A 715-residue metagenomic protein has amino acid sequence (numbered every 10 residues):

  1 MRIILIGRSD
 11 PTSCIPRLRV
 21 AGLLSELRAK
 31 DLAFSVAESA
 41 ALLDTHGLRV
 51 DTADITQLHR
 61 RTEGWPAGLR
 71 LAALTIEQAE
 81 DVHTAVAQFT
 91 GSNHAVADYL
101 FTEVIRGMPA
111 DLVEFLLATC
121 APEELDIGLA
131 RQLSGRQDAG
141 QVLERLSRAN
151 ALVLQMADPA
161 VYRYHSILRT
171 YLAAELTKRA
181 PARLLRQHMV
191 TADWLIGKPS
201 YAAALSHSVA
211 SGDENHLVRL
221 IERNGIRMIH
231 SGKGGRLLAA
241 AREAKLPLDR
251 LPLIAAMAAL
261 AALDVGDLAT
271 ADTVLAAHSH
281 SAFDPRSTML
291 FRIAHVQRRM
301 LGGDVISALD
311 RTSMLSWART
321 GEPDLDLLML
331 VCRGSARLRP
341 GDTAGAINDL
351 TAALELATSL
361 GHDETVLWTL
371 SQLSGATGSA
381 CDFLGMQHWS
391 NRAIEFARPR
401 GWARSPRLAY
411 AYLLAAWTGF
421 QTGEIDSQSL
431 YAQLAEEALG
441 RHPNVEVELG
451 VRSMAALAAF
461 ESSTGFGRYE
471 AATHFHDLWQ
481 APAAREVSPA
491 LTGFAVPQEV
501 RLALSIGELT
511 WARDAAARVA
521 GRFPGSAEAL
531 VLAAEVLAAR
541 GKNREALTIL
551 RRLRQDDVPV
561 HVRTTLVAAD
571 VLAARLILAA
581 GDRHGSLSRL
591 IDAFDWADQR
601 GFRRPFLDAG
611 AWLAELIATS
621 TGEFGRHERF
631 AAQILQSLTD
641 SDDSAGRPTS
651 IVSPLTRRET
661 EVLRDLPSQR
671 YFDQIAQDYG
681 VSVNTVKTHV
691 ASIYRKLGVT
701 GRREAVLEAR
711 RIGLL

Functional and structural regions predicted by a protein language model:
M1-R61, P66-T75, E80, A95-A97 (+1 more regions): Alpha-helical sensor/transducer elements of the RecA-like P-loop NTPase core
R8-S9, C14-R17, A53-I55, A97-E175 (+2 more regions): C-terminal boundary/linker of central alpha/beta nucleotide-binding cores
R148, G225, D272-A282, T312-G321 (+7 more regions): Amphipathic alpha-helical segments of tetratricopeptide repeats
A157, A180, G197, D213 (+12 more regions): Short coil/turn linker motifs that delimit alpha-helical repeat modules in TPR/alpha-solenoid proteins
R179-V265, T270-V274: Extended alpha-helical scaffolding segments used for macromolecular assembly and cargo binding
A204, A271, A308, A346 (+6 more regions): Single-residue signature of alpha-solenoid repeat helices
V218-R227, L253-G266, S287-V305, L325-T343 (+7 more regions): Tandem amphipathic alpha-helical repeat scaffolds
Q636-T639, D643-A691, R695-L697, E704-L715: Helix-turn-helix DNA-binding segment
